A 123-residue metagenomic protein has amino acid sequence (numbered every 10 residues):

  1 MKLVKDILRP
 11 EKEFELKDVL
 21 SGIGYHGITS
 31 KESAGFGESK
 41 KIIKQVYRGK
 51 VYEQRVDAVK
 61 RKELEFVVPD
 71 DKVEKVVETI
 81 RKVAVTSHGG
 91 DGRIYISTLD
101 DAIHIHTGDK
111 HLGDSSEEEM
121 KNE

Functional and structural regions predicted by a protein language model:
M1-E123: Positively charged, small/polar-rich N-terminal and surface patches that mediate targeting and assembly and bind
